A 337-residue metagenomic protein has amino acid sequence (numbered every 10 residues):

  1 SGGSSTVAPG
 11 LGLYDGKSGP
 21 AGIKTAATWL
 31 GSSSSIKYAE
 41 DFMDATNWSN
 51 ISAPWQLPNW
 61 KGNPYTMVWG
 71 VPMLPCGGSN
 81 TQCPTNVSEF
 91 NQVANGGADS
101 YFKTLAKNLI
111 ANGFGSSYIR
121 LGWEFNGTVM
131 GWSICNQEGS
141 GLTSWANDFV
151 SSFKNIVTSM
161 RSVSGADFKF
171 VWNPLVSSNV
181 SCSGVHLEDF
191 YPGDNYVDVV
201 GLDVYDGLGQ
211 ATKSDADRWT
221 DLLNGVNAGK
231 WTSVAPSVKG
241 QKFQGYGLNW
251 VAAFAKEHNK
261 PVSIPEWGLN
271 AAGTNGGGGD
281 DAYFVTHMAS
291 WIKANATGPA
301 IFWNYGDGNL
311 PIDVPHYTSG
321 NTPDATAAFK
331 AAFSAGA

Functional and structural regions predicted by a protein language model:
G2-S100, A228-K230, L269-A272, I301-F302 (+1 more regions): N-terminal substrate-binding region of glycoside hydrolase catalytic domains
G3-A21, S117, H258-A337: Substrate-binding cleft of secreted/luminal carbohydrate-active enzymes
G10-L13, I36-M43, T66-V71, S117-L121 (+4 more regions): Structural recognition of the beta-strand scaffold that forms the well-ordered cores of secreted hydrolase catalytic
K17-T28, S49-P58, F102-L105, V176-Y191 (+2 more regions): Alpha-helical scaffolding within the catalytic cores of extracellular/periplasmic polymer-degrading hydrolases
S34-D44, L187-V238, W303-Y305: Aromatic- and acid-rich polysaccharide-binding/catalytic face of secreted or lumenal carbohydrate-active enzymes
W48-W172, H316-S334: Substrate-binding cleft of extracellular glycoside hydrolase catalytic domains
I51-P72, Y205-G273: Glycoside hydrolase catalytic-domain groove-lining segments
G122, F153, V157-V185, E257-G273 (+1 more regions): Aromatic-lined carbohydrate-recognition surfaces of secreted/lumenal glycan-active proteins
